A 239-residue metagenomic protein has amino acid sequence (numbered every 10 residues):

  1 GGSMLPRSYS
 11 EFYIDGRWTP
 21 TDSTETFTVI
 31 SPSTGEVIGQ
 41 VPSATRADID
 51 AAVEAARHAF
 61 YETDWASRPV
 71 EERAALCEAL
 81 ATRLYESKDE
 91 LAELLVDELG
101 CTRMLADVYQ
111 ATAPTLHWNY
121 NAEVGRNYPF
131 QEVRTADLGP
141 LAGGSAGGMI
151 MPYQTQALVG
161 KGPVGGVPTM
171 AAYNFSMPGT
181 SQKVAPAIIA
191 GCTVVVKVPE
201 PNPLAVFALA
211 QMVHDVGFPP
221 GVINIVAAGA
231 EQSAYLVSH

Functional and structural regions predicted by a protein language model:
G1-A146: N-terminal Rossmann-like NAD(P)+-binding subdomain of aldehyde/semialdehyde dehydrogenases
P129-H239: Rossmann-like NAD(P) dinucleotide-binding subdomain of oxidoreductase/dehydrogenase enzymes
